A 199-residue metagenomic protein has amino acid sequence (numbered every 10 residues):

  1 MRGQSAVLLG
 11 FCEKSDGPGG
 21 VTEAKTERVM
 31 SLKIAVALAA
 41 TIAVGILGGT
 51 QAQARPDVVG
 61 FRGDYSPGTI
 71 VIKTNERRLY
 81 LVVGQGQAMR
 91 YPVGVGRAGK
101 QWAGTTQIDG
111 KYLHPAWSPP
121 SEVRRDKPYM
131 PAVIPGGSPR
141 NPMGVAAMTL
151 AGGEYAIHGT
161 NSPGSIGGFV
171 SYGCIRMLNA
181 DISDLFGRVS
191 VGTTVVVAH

Functional and structural regions predicted by a protein language model:
E27-L38: Bacterial N-terminal signal peptides that target proteins for export
V44-Q51: C-terminal segment of classical bacterial N-terminal signal peptides
A52-P56: Boundary at the C-terminal end of the N-terminal hydrophobic targeting segment
D57, Y65, Q85-R90, R97-K100 (+3 more regions): Exported/periplasmic cell-wall-interacting domains
V71-K73, Y80-L81, R176-M177: Structural recognition of beta-strand segments within beta-rich domains
